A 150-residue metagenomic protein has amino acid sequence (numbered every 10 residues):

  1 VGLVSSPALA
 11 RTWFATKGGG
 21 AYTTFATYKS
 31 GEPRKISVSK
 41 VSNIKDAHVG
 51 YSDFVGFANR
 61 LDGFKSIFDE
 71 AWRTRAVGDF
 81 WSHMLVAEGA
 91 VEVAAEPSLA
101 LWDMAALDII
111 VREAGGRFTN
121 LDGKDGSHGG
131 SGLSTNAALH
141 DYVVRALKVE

Functional and structural regions predicted by a protein language model:
V1-H83, G130-E150: Acidic beta-strand-loop-alpha-helix segment within the catalytic core of divalent metal-dependent phosphate-processing
V49, R112, G116-R117: Conserved AMP-binding/adenylate-forming
D53, P97-L99, L121-G123: Short secondary-structure boundary segments
W72-R75, V93-A100: Short, glycine/charged-rich beta-strand-loop motifs at protein surfaces that mediate ligand recognition and catalysis
M84-A87, A105-E113: Hydrophobic residues within well-ordered alpha-helices
L85, D103-M104, S127-G130: Short secondary-structure boundary/hinge segments and terminal tails
E88-V93, G115-R117: Alpha-to-beta junction loops
G115-S131: Acidic, metal-binding active-site segment of PIN/NYN-like and related structure-specific nucleases
